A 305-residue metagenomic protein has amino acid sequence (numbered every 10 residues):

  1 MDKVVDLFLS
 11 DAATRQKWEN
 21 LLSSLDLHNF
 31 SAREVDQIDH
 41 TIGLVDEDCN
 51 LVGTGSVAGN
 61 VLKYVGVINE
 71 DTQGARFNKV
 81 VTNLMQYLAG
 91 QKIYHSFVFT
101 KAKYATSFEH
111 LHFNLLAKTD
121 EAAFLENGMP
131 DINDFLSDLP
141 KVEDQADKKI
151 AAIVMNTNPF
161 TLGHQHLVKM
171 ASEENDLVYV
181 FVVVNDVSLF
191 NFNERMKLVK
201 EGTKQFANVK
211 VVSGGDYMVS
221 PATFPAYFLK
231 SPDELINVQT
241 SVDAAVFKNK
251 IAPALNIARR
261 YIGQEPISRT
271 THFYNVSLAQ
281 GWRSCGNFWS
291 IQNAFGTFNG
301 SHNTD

Functional and structural regions predicted by a protein language model:
M1-A32, V45: Short amphipathic alpha-helix that is part of the acyltransferase structural core
A32-I38: Short loop/turn motifs at secondary-structure junctions and domain boundaries
D39-G74, K79: Conserved donor-binding loop and adjoining core beta-sheet/short helix segment in diverse acyl/aminoacyl transferases
T41-G43, S96-F99: Short, hydrophobic beta-strand segments that form beta-sheet elements in well-ordered domains
S56-V57, Q86-Q91, F113: Beta-strand-enriched, solvent-exposed domains that form extended recognition/catalytic surfaces
K79-Y94, M170-E174: Conserved acyl-CoA
Y87, F99-D305: Nucleotidyltransferase catalytic core that binds NTPs
